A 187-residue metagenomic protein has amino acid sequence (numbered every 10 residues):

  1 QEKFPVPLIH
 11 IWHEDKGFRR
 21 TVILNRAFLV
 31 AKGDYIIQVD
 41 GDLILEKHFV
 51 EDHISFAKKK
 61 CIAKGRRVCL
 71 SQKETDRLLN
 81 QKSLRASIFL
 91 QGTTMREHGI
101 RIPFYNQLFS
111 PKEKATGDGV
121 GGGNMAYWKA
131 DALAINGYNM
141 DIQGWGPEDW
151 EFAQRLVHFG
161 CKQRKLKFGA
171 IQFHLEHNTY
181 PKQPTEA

Functional and structural regions predicted by a protein language model:
Q1-G17: Acidic donor-binding segment of Leloir-type glycosyltransferases
E14-A31, H48: Glycine-rich, basic loop-to-helix element that forms the pyrophosphate-binding segment of sugar-nucleotide handling
I36: Short aromatic/hydrophobic "clamp" motif used to bind/position activated sugar donors
D40-I44: The conserved acidic donor/metal-binding loop of glycosyltransferases
H48-A86: Conserved donor NDP-sugar-binding/catalytic core segment of glycosyltransferases
S83-G117: Short, flexible, basic/aromatic active-site loop/helix in glycosyltransferases
G119, N124-N136, Q143-K162, K167-F168: A short, conserved alpha-helix in the catalytic core of glycosyltransferases
L166-Q183: Active-site donor/metal-binding and catalytic loop motifs of nucleotide-sugar-dependent glycosylation enzymes
